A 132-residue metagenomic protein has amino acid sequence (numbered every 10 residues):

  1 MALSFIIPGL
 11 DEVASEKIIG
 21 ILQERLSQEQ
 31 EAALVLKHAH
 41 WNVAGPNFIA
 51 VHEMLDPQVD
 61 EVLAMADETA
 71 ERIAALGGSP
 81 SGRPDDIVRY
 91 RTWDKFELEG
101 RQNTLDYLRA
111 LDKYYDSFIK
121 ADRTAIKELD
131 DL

Functional and structural regions predicted by a protein language model:
M1-L3, S27-Q28, F48: Generic detector of short, locally flexible boundary/turn motifs and exposed helical patches
A2-S4, I73-N103: Carboxylate-rich helix-loop segments that flank metal/cofactor sites and access channels in metalloenzymes
L3-R25, T104: Disorder-to-helix initiation segments
G9-K17, A32-P57, A121-L132: Helix-loop segments that flank and shape redox-cofactor active sites
I21-L22, V88-L132: Acidic/histidine-rich alpha-helical segments that form the ligand environment of transition-metal centers
Q23-Q30, D56, D60-D67, R109 (+2 more regions): Generic structural signal for well-ordered, non-transmembrane alpha-helical segments in soluble/cytosolic regions
K37, V43-D86: Conserved alpha-helical segments that form or flank metal/cofactor-binding pockets of metalloenzymes
